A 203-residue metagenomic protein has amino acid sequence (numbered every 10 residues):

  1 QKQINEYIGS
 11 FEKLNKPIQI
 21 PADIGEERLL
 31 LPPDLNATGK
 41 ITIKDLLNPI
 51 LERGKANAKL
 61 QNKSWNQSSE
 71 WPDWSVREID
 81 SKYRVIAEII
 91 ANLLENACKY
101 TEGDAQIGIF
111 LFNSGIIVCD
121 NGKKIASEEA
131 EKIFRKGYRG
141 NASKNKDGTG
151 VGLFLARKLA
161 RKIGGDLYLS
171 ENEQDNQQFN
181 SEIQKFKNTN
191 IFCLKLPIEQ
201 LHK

Functional and structural regions predicted by a protein language model:
Q1-Q61: Conserved DHp (HisKA) dimerization/phosphotransfer helix of two-component histidine kinases, i.e., the long coiled-coil
A97-C98: Short helix-loop "hinge" at the ATP-lid/N-box region of the Bergerat-fold HATPase_c
D104-S114: Short beta-strand/loop element within the Bergerat-fold HATPase_c
D120: Acidic ATP/Mg2+-coordinating residue in the GHKL
I125-Y138: Short conserved segment of the HATPase_c
K146-L155: Glycine-rich phosphate-binding loop
G164-I183: Glycine-rich ATP-binding loops of the HATPase_c
